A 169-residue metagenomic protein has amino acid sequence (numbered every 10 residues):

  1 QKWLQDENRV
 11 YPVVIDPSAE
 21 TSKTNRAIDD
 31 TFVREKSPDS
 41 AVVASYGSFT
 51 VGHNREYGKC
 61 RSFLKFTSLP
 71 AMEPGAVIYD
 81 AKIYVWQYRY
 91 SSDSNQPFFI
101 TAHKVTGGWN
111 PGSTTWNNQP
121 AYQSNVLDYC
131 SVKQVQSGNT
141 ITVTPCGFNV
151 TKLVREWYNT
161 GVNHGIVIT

Functional and structural regions predicted by a protein language model:
Q1-K2, L64-L69, F148-T151: Short edge beta-strand/strand-turn motifs with a hydrophobic/aromatic core and a Ser/Thr and/or Pro "cap." The feature
K2-D6, I168-T169: Short beta-strand-plus-loop segments that form exposed binding edges in beta-rich domains
Q5-R9, S18: Extended acidic/polar, glycine-enriched regions that form or flank non-catalytic beta-rich accessory modules
V14-A71, Y90, K104-T106, N110 (+1 more regions): Flexible, small-residue-rich N-terminal segments that precede or flank a structured functional core
I15, F66, A81-I83, A102 (+1 more regions): Residue-level detector of buried hydrophobic side-chain packing in well-ordered secondary-structure elements
Y57-G58, L69-D80, W157-Y158: Extracellular/lumenal carbohydrate-interaction signature centered on repeated Trp-anchored short motifs
L64-F66, A76-Y90: A short beta-strand element within beta-rich, extracytoplasmic domains of secreted/secretory-pathway proteins
R89-H164: Beta-strand-rich interaction/scaffold domains
